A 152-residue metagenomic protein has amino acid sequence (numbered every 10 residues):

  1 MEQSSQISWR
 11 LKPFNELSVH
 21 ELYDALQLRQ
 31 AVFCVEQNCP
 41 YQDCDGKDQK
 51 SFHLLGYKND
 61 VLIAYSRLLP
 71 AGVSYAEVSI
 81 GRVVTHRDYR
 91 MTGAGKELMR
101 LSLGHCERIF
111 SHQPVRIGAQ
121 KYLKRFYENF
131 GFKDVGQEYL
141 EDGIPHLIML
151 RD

Functional and structural regions predicted by a protein language model:
E2-F52, Y57-V61: Short amphipathic alpha-helix that is part of the acyltransferase structural core
C44-Q49, G72, L140-D142: A short beta-turn/loop motif at secondary-structure boundaries
L55, V61-A71, E77-V84: Conserved beta-strand in the GNAT
A71-I80, R90, I109-Q113, G143-P145: A conserved beta-turn-beta hairpin within the catalytic core of GNAT-like acetyltransferases that forms part
T85, M91-G104: Conserved acetyl-CoA-binding loop-helix of GNAT-fold acetyltransferases
H86, Q120: Residue-level recognition of the GNAT/N-acetyltransferase active site
M99, C106-A119: Conserved GNAT acetyl-CoA-binding A-motif
R116-G118, E128, K133-I148: Conserved catalytic-core motifs of GNAT/GCN5-like acyltransferases
